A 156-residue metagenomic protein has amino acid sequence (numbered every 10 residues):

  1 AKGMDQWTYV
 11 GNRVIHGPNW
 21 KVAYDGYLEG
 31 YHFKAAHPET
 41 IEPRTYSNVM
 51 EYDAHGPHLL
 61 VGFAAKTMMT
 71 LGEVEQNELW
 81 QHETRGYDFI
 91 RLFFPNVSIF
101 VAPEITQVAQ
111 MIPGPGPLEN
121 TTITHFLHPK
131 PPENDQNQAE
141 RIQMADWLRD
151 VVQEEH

Functional and structural regions predicted by a protein language model:
A1-H156: C-terminal catalytic domain of Rieske-type non-heme iron oxygenases
